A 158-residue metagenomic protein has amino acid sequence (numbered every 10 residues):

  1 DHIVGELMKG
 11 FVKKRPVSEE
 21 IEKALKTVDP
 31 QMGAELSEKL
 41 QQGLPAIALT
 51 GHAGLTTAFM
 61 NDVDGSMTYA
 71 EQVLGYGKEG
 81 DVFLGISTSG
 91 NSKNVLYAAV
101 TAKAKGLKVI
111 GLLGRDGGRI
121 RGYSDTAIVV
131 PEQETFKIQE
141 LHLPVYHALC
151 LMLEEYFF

Functional and structural regions predicted by a protein language model:
D1-F158: Glycine-rich phosphate-binding loops that contact phosphosugars or nucleotide phosphates
